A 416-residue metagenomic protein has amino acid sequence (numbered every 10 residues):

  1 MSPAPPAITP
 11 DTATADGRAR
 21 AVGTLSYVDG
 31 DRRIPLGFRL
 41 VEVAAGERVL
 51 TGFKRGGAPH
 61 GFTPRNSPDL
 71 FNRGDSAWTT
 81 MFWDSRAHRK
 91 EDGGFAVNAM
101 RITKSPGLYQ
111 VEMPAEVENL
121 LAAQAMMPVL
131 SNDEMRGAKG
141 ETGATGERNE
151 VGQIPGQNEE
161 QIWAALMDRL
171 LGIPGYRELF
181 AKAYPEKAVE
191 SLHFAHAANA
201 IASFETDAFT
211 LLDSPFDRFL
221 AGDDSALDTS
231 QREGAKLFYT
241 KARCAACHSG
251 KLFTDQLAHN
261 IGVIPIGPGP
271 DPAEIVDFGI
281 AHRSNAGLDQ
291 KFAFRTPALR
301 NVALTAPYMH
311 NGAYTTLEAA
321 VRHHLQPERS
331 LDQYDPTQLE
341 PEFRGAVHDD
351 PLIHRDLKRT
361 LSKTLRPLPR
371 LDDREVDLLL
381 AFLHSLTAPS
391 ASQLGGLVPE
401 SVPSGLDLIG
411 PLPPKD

Functional and structural regions predicted by a protein language model:
M1-D416: Periplasmic c-type cytochrome electron-transfer domains
